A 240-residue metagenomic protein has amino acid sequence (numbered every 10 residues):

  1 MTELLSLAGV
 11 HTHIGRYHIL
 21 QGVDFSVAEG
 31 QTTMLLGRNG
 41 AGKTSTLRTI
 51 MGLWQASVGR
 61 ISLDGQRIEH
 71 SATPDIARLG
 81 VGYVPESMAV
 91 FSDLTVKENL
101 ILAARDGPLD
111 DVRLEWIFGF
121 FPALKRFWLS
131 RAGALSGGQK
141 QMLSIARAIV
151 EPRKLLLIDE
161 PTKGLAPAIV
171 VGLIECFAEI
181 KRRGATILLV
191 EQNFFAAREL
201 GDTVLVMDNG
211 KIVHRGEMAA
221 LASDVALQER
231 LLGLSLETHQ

Functional and structural regions predicted by a protein language model:
L36-R38: The feature captures the beta-strand-to-loop junction immediately N-terminal to the Walker
M51: Helix-to-loop junction immediately C-terminal to a conserved catalytic motif
Q55, R67-M88, L114, R126-L129 (+1 more regions): ABC ATPase NBD coupling module
R131-L135: Conserved ABC ATPase signature
V150-K154: A short, proline-enriched helix->beta-strand linker immediately N-terminal to the Walker B motif in ABC-type P-loop
L156-E160: Catalytic Walker B motif of ABC-type/P-loop ATPase nucleotide-binding domains
